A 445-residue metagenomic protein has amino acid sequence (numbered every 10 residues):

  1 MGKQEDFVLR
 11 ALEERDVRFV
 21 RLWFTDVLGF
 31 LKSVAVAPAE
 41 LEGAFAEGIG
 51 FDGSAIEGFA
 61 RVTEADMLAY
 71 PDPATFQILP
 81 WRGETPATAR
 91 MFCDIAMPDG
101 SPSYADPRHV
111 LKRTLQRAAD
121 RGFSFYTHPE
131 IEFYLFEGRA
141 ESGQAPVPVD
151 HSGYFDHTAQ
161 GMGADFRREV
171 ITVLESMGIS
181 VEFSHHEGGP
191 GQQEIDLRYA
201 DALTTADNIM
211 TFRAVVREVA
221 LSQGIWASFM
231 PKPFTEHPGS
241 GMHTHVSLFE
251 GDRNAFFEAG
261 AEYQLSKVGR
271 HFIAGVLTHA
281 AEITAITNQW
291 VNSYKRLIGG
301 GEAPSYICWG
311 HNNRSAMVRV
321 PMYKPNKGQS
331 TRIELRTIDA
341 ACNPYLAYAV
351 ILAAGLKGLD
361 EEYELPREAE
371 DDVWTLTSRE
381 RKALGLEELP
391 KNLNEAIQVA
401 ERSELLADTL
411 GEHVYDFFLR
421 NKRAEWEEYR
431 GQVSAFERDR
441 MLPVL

Functional and structural regions predicted by a protein language model:
M1-L445: Glycine-rich, acidic/polar active-site loops that bind/position phosphate-bearing ligands
